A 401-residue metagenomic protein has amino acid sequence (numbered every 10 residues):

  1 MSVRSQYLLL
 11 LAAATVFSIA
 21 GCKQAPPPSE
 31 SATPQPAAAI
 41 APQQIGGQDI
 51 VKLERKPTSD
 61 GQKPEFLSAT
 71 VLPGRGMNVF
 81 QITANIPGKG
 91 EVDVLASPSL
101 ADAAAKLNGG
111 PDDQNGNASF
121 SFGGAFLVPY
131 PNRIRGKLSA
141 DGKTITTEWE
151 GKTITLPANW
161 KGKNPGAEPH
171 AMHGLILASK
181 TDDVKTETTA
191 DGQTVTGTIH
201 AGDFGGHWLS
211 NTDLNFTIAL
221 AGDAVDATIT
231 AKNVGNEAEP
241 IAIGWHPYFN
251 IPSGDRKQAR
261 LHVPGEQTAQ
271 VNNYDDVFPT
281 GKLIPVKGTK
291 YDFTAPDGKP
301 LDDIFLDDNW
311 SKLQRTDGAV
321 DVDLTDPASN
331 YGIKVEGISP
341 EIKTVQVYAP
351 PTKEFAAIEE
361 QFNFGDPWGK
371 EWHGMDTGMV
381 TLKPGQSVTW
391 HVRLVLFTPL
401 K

Functional and structural regions predicted by a protein language model:
M1-L9: Bacterial N-terminal signal peptides that target proteins for export
S18-G21: C-terminal motif of bacterial Sec signal peptides marking the signal peptidase cleavage site
Q24: Short, conserved catalytic or interaction motifs in soluble domains
P28-T228, V234-I243, P247-K401: Surface-exposed acidic/polar loop and edge beta-strand patches at domain peripheries
